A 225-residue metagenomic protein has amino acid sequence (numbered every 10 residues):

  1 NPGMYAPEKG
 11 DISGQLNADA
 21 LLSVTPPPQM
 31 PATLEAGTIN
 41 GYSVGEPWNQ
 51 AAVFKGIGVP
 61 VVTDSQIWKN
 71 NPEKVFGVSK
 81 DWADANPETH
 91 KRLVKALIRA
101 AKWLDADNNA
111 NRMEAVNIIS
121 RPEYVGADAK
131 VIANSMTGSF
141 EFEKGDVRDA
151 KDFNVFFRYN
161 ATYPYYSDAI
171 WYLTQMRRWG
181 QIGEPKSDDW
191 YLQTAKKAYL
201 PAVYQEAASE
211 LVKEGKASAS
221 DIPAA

Functional and structural regions predicted by a protein language model:
E8-A36, P47: Short helix-initiation/N-cap motifs at beta->coil->alpha
Q29-M30, P47-Q50, Q66-K69, W82-A83 (+1 more regions): Solvent-exposed loop/turn segments at secondary-structure junctions within structured extracellular/periplasmic domains
N40-G45, P60-V61: Paired acidic/hydrophobic, glycine-rich loop segments that form the ligand-binding mouth/hinge of periplasmic-binding
A51-S65: Ligand-binding "clamshell"
G58, P72-D81: Small-molecule pocket liners
A85-Y199: Secondary-structure end/capping motifs
T194-A225: C-terminal functional modules
